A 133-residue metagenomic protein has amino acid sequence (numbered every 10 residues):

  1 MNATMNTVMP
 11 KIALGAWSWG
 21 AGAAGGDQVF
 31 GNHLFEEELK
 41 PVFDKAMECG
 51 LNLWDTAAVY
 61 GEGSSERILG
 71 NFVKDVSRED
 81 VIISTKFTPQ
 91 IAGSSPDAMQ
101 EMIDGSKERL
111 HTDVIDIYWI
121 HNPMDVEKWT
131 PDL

Functional and structural regions predicted by a protein language model:
M1-V81: N-terminal binding-site loop/beta-alpha segment at the start of enzyme catalytic domains that lines or forms
P10-A16, S84, T112, D116-Y118: Non-cysteine beta-strand/loop elements that form the S-adenosyl-L-methionine
W17-W19, A57-V59, K86-Q90, I120-P123: Active-site beta-loop-alpha junctions enriched in small/polar residues
D27, A92-G93: Surface-exposed, active-site-proximal loop segments in enzymatic domains
V29, P89, G105: Short, flexible active-site loop motifs that bind/organize anionic cofactors or intermediates
I68-N71, K86, A98-G105: Generic beta-strand or strand-like secondary-structure segments
G93-L133: Glycine/proline-rich, positively charged, aromatic-decorated active-site loop/lid region on the catalytic face
